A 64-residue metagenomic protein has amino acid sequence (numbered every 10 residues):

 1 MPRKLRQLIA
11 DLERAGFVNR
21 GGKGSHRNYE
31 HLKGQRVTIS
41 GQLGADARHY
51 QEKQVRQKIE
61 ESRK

Functional and structural regions predicted by a protein language model:
M1-G21, E30-K64: Basic nucleic-acid-binding interfaces
R27: Short aromatic-glycine-enriched beta-strand elements
